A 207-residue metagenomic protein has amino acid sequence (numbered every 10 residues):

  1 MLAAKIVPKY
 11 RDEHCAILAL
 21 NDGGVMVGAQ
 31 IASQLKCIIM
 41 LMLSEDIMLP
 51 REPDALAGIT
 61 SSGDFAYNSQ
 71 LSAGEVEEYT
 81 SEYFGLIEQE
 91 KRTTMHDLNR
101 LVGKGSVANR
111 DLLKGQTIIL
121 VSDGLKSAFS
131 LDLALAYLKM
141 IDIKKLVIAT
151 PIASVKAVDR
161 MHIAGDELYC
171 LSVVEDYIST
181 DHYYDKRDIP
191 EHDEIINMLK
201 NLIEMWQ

Functional and structural regions predicted by a protein language model:
M1-Q207: PRPP-associated nucleotide enzymes
